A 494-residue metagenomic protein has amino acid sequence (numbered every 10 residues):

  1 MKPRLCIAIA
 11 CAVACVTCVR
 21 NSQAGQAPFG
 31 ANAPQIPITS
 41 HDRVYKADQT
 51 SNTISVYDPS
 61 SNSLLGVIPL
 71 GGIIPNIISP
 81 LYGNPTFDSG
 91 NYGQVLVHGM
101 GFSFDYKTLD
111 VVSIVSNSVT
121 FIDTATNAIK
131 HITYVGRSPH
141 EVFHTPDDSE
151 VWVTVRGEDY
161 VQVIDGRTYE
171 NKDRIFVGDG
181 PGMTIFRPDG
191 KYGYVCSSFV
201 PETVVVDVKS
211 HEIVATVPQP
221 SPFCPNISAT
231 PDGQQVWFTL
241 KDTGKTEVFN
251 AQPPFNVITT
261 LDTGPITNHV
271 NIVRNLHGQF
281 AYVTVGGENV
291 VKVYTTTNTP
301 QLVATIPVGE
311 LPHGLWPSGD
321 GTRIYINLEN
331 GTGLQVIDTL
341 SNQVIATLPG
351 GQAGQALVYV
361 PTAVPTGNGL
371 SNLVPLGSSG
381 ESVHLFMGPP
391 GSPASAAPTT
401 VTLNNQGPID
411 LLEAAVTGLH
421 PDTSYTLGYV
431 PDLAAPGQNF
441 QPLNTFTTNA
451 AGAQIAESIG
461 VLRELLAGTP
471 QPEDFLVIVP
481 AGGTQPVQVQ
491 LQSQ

Functional and structural regions predicted by a protein language model:
M1, T17-C18: Intrinsically disordered, low-complexity regions enriched in serine, threonine, proline and polar/charged residues
M1-A8: Bacterial N-terminal signal peptides that target proteins for export
A8-T17: Bacterial N-terminal signal peptides
C15, H277, V416-G418: Glycine-centered secondary-structure boundary/capping sites
C18-G380, M387, T423, Q438-P442 (+2 more regions): Predominantly soluble domains enriched in secretory-pathway, periplasmic, or organellar proteins
G367-Q494: N-terminal targeting/export leaders
